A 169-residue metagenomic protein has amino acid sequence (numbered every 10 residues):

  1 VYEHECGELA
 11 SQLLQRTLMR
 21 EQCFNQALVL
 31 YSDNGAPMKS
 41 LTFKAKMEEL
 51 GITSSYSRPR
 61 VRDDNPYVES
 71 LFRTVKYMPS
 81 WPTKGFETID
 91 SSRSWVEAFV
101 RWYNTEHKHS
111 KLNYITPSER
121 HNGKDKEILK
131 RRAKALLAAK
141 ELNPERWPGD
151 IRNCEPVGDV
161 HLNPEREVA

Functional and structural regions predicted by a protein language model:
V1-A169: Charged DNA-binding/catalytic regions of mobile-element recombinases
